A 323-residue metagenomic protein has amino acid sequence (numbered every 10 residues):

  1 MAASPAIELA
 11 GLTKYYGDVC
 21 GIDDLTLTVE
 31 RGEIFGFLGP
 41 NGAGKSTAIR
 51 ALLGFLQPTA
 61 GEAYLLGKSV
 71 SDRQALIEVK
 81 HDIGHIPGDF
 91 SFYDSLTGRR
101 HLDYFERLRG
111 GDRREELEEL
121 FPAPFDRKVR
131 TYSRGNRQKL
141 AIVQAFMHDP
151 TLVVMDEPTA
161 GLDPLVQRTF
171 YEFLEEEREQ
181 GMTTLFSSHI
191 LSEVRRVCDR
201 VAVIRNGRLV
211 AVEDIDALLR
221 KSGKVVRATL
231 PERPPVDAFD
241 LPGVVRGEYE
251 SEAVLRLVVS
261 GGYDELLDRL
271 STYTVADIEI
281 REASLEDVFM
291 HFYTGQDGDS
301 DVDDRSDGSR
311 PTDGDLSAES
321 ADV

Functional and structural regions predicted by a protein language model:
M1, E119, D216-A217: Short, flexible cytosolic linker that couples an ABC transmembrane/permease module to its adjacent nucleotide-binding
M1-T13, G295-V323: ABC-family P-loop ATPase nucleotide-binding domain
S4-I7, K14-R205, V210-A211: ABC transporter nucleotide-binding domains
A75, D214, E265: Short acidic active-site motifs
G84, G110, R220-G223, Y293-T294: A generic structural signal for secondary-structure junctions that act as hinges or helix/strand caps at the edges
Y171-L257: ABC transporter nucleotide-binding domain
K224-Q296: Short, charged/small-residue-rich alpha-helical element at the C-terminal edge of ABC transporter nucleotide-binding
